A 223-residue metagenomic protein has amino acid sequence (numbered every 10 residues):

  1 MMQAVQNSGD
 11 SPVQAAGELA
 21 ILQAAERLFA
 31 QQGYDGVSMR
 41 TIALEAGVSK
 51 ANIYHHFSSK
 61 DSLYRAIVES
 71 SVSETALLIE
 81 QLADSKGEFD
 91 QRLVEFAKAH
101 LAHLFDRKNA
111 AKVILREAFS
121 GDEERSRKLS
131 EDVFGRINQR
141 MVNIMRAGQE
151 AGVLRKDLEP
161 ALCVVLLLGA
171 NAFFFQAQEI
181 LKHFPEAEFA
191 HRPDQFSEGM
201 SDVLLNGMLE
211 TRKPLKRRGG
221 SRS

Functional and structural regions predicted by a protein language model:
M1-Q6, A102, D106, G135-A151 (+1 more regions): C-terminal peripheral helix-coil segments that are non-catalytic and often amphipathic
M2, A16, A20, A24 (+2 more regions): Helix-turn-helix
Q31-D35, K86, R107, A151: Short coil/turn segments at alpha/beta junctions that flank glycine-rich nucleotide-binding fingerprints
A66, E80-K112, P160-L167, S197 (+1 more regions): Hydrophobic alpha-helical connector segments
E69-E74: Short, basic, alpha-helical segments at the C-terminal edge of helix-turn-helix-like DNA-binding modules
F105-R127, A177-H183: Amphipathic alpha-helical segments used for helix-helix packing
L115-R146: A contiguous binding-surface segment within folded domains or other stable secondary-structure elements
